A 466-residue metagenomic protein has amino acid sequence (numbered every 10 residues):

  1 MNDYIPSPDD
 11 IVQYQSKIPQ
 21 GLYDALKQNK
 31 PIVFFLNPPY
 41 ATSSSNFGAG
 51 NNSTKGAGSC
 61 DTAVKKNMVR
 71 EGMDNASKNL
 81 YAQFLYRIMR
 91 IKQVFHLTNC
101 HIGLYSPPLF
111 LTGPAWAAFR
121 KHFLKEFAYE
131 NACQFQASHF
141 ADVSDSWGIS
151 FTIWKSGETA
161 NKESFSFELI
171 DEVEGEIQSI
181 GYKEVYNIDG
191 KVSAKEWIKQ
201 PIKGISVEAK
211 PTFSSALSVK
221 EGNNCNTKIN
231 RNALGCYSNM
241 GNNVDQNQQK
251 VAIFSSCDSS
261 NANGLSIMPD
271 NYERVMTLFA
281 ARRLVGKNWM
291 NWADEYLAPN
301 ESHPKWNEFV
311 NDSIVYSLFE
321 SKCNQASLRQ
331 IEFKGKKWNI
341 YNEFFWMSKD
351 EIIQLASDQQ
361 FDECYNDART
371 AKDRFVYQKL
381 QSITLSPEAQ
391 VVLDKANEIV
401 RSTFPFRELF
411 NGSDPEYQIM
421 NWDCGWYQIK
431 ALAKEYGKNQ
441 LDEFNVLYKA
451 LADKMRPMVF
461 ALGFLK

Functional and structural regions predicted by a protein language model:
M1-A25, A209-P211, S215, E221 (+2 more regions): Basic, amphipathic N-terminal segments that precede the first structured/catalytic domain
Y4-L104: SAM-dependent methyltransferase catalytic-core segment centered on the flexible catalytic loop and adjoining short
N37-P39, S43, Y105-F110, F135-S138 (+1 more regions): An acidic- and aromatic-residue-enriched active-site/binding cleft used to recognize and process polar
N52-T62, A115, E126-Q134, V173-S179: Basic, glycine-/proline-tolerant helical and adjacent loop/strand elements that line or dock onto nucleic-acid
K92-L124: Short, electropositive alpha-helical surface patch
T112-G113, A117, K125-S166: Class I S-adenosyl-L-methionine
S146-T212: Flexible, glycine-/basic-rich loop-and-beta segments that form/coincide with the SAM-dependent methyltransferase
S218, G222-K466: C-terminal target-recognition/interaction regions appended to catalytic cores
